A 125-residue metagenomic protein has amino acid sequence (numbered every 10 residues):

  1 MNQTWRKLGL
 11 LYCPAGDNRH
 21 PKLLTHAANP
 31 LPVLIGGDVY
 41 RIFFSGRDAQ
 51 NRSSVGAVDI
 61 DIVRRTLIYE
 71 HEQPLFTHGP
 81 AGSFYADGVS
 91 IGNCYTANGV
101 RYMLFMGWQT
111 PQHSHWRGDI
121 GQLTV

Functional and structural regions predicted by a protein language model:
M1-D87, Y95-V125: Beta-rich carbohydrate-recognition and catalytic domains
